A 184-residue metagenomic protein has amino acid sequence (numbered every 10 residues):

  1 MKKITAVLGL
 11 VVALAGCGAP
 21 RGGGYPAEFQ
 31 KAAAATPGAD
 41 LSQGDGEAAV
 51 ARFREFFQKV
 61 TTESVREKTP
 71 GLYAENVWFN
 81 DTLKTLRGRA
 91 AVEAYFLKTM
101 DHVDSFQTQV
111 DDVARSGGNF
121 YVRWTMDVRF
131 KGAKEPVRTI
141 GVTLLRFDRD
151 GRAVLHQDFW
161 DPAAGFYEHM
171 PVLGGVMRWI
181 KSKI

Functional and structural regions predicted by a protein language model:
M1-A15: Sec-dependent bacterial lipoprotein signal peptides
C17-E67, G71, K183: Short, low-complexity N-terminal intrinsically disordered segments enriched in polar/charged residues
G22-G23, I140-W179: Short beta-strand edge/turn micro-motifs at domain boundaries
R66-G117: A solvent-exposed, acidic/Ser-Thr-rich amphipathic alpha-helical stretch
A90, G132-E135, A164-M170: A short, polar/proline- and glycine-enriched secondary-structure boundary/capping micro-motif
S105-T108, R123, P136-T143: Short, surface-exposed coil-to-beta transition loops
G118-M126: A short hydrophobic beta-strand element
